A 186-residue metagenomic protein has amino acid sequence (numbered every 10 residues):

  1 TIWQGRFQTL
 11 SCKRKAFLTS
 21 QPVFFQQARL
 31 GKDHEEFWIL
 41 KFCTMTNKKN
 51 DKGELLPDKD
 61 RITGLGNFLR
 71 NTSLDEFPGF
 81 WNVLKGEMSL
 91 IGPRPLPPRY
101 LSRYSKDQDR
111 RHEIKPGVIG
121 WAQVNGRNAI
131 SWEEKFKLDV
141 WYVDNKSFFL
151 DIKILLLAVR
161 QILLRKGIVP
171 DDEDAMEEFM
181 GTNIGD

Functional and structural regions predicted by a protein language model:
T1-D186: Conserved small/aromatic sequence motifs within transmembrane helices
